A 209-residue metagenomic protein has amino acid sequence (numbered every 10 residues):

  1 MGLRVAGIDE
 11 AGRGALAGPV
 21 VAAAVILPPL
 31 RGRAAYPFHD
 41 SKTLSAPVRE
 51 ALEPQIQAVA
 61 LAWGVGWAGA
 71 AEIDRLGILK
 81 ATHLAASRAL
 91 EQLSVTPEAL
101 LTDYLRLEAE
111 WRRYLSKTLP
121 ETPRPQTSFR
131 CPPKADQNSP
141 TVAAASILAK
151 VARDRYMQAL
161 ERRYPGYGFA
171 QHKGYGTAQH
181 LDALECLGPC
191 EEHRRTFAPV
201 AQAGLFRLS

Functional and structural regions predicted by a protein language model:
M1-S209: RNase H-like, Mg2+-dependent phosphodiesterase core, and more generally RNA phosphate-backbone-engaging helix-loop
